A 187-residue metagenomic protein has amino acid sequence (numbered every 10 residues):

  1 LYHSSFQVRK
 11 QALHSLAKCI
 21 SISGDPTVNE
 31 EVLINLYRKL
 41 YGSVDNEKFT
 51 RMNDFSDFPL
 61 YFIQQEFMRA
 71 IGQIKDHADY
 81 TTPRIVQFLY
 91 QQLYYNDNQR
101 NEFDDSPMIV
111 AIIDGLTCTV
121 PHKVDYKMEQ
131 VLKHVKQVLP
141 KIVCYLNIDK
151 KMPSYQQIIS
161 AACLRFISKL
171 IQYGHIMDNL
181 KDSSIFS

Functional and structural regions predicted by a protein language model:
L1-S187: Long, ordered, helix-rich scaffold segments
